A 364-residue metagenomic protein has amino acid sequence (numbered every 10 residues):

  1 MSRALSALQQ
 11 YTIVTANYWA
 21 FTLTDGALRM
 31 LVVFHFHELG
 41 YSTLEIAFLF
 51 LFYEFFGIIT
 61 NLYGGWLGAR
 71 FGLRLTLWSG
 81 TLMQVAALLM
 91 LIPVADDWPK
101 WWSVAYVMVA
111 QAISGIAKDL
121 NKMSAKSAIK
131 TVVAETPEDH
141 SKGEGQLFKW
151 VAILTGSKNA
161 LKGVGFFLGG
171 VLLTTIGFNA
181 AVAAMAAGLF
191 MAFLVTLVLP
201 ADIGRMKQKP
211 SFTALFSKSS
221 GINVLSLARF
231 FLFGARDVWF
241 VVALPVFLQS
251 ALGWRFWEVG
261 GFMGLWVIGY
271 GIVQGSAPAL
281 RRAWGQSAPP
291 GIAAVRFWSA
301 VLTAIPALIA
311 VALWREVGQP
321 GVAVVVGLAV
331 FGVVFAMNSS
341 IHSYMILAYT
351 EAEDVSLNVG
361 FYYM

Functional and structural regions predicted by a protein language model:
M1-L8, L197-A235, S250, R282: Juxtamembrane intracellular "pre-TM" segments in multi-pass secondary transporters
R3-F56, N223-W266: Helix-loop boundary and gating motifs at the non-cytosolic
W19, A87, K100-N121, G321-M337: Hydrophobic core of transmembrane alpha-helices in multi-pass small-molecule transporters, especially MFS/SLC-type
G57-I59, G261-Q286, W298, L302-I305: Transmembrane alpha-helices of Major Facilitator/SLC transporters
I59-D96: Conserved MFS/SLC helix-loop-helix module at the cytosolic interface between two early adjacent transmembrane helices
T60-L73, L173, I272-A293: Helix-to-loop junctions at the C-terminal end of transmembrane segments in multipass secondary transporters
L82-K100, A300-G318: C-terminal ends and interior cores of transmembrane alpha-helices in multi-pass membrane transporters/permeases
A110-K158: Cytoplasmic helix-loop-helix junction between adjacent transmembrane helices in 12-TM secondary transporters
